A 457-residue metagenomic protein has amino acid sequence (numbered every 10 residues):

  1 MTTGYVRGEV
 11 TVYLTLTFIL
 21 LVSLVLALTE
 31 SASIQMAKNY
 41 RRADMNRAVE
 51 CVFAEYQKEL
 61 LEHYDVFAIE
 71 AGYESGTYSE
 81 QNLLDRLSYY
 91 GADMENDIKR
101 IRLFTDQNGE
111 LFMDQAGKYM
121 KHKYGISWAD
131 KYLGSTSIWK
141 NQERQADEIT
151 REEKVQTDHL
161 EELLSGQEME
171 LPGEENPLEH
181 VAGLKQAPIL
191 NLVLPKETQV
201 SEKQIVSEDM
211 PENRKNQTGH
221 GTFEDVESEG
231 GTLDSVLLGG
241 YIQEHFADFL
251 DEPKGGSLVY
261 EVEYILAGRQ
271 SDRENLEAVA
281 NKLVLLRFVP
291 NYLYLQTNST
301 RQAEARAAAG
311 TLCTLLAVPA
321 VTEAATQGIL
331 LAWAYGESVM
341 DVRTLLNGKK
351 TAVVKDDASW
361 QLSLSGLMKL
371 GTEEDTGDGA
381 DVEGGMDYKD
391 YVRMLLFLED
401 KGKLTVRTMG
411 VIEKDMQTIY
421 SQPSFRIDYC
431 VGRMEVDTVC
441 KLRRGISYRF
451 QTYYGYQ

Functional and structural regions predicted by a protein language model:
M1-Y78: Alpha-helical assembly-interface signal, strongest on the long, hydrophobic N-terminal helix that forms
V66-Q457: Long, compositionally biased low-complexity segments
